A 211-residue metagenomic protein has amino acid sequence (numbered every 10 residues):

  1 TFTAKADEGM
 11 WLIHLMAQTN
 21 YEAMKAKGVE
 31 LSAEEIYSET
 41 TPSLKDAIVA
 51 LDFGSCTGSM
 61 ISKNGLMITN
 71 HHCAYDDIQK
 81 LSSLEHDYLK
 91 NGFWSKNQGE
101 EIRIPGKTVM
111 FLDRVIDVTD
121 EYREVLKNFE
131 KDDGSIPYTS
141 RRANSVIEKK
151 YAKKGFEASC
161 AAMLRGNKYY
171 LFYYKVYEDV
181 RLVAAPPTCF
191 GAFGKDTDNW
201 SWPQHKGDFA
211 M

Functional and structural regions predicted by a protein language model:
F2-M211: Terminal presequence/propeptide segments associated with secretion/organelle targeting and zymogen/polyprotein
